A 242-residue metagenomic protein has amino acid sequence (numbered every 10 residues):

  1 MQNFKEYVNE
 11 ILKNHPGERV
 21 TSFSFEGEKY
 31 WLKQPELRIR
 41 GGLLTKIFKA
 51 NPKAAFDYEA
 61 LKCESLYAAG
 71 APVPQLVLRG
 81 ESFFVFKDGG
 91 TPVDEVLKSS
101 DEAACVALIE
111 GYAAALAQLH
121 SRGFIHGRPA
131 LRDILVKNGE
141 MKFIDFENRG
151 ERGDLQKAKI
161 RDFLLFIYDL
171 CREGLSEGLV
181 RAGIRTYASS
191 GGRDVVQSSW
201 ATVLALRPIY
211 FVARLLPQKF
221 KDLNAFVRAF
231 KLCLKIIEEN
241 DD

Functional and structural regions predicted by a protein language model:
N9-I11, P16-F56: ATP-binding glycine-rich loop module of kinase domains
P52-F56, Y67, A71-I109: Conserved structural core of kinase catalytic domains
L66, A115-L119: Conserved hydrophobic alpha-helix
S121-L131: Catalytic-loop of the protein kinase fold
R132-V136: Hydrophobic residue at the +6 position relative to the catalytic HRD Asp in the kinase catalytic loop
K142, F146-D242: C-lobe/activation-segment region of protein kinase-like
